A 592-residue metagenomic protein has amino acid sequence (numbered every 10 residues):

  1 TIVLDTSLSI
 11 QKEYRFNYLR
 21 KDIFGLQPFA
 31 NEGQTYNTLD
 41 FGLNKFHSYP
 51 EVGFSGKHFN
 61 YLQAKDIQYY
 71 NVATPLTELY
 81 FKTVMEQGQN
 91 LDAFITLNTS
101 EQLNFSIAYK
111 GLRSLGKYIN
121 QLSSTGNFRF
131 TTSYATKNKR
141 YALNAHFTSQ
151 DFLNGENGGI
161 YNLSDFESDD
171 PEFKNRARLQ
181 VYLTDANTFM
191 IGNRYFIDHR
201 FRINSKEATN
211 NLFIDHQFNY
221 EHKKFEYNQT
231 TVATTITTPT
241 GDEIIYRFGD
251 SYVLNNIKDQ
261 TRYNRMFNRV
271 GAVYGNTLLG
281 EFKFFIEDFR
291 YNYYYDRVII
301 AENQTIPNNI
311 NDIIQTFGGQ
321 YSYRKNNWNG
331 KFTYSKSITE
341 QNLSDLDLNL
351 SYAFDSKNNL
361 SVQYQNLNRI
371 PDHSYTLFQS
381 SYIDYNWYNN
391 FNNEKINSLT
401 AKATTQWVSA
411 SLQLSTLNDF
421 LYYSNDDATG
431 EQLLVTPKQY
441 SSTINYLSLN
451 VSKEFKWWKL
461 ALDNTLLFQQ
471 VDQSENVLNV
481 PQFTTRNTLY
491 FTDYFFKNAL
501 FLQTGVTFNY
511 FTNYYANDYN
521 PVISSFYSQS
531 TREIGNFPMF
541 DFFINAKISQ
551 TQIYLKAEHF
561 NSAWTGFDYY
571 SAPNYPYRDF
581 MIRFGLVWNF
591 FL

Functional and structural regions predicted by a protein language model:
T1-N193, F201-N211, S351-N358, N574-F580 (+1 more regions): Membrane-proximal, glycine/serine-rich, low-complexity loop/turn segments characteristic of large bacterial
V72-T74, D185, F189-A233, L254-L592: Exposed, low-structure sequence patches enriched in small/polar residues
K174-Q180, G241-G249, S409-S411: Flexible glycine-rich, low-complexity coil/linker segments exposed to the extracellular/periplasmic environment
T235-I257: Outer-membrane beta-barrel porins/channels
